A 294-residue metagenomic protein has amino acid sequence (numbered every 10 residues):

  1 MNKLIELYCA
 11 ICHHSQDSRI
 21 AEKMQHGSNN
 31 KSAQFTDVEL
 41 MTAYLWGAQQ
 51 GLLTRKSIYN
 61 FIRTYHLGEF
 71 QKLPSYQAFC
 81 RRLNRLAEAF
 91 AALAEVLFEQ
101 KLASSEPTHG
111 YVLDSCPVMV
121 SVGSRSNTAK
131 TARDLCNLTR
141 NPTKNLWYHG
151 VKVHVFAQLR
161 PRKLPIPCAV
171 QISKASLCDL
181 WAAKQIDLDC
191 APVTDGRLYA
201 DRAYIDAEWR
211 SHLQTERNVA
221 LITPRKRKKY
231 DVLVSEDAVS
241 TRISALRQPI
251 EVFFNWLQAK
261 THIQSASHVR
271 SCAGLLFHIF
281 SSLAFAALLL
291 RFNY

Functional and structural regions predicted by a protein language model:
M1-Y294: Short alpha-helical elements
